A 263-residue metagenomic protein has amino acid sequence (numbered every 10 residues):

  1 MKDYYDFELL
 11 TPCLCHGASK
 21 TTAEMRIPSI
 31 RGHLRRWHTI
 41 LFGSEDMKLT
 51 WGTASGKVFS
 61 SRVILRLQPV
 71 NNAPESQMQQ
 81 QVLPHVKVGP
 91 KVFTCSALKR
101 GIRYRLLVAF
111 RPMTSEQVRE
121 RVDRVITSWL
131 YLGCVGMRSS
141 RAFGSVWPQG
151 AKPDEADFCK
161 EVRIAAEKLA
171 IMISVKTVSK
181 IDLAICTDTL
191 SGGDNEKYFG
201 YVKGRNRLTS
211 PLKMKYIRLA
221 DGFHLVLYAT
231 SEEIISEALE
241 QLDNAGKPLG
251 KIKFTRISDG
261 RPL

Functional and structural regions predicted by a protein language model:
M1-L263: Basic, Gly/Ser/Thr-rich N-terminal segments that form RNA-phosphate-binding interfaces in CRISPR RAMP
